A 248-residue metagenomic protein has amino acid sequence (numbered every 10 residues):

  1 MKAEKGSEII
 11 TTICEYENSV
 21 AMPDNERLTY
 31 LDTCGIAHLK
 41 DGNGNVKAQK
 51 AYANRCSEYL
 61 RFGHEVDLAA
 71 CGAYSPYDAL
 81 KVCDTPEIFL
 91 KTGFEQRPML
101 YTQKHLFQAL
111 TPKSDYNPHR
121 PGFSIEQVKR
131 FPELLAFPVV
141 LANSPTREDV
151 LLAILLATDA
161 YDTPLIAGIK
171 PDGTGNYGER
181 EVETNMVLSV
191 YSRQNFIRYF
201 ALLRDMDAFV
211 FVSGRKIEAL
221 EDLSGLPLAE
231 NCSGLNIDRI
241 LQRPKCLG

Functional and structural regions predicted by a protein language model:
M1-G248: Ribonuclease/tRNase effector modules and their secretory precursors
